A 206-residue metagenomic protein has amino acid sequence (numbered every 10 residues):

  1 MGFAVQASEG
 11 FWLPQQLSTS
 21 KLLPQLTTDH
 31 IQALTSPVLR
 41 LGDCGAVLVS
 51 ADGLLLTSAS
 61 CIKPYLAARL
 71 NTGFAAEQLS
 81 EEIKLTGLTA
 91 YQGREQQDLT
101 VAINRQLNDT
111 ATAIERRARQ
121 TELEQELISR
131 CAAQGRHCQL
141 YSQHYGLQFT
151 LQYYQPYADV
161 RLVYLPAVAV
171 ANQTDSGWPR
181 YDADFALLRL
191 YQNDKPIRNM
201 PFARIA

Functional and structural regions predicted by a protein language model:
G2-A206: Terminal presequence/propeptide segments associated with secretion/organelle targeting and zymogen/polyprotein
